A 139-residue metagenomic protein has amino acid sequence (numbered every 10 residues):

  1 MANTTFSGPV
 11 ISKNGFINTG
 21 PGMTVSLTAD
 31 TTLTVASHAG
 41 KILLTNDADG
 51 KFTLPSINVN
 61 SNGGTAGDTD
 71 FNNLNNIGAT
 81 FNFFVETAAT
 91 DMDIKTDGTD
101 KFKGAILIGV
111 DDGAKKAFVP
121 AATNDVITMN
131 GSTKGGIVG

Functional and structural regions predicted by a protein language model:
M1, L54, T128-G131: Short aromatic-glycine motifs in intrinsically disordered, low-complexity regions
N3-K115, G139: Exposed extracellular interaction/assembly regions and N-terminal maturation sites
A114-G139: Extracellular jelly-roll beta-sandwich "head" domains, especially the C-terminal globular C1q domain
